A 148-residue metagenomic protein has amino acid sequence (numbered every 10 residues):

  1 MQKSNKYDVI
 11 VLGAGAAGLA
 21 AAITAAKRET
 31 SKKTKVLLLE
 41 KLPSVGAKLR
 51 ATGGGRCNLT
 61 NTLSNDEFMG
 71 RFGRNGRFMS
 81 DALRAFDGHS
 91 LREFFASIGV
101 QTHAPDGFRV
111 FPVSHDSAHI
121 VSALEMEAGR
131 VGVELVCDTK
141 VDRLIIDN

Functional and structural regions predicted by a protein language model:
K6-L38: N-terminal Rossmann-like FAD-binding beta1-loop-alpha1 element of flavoenzymes
G18, V45, R143: Glycine-rich nucleotide phosphate-binding loop and flanking beta-alpha elements of Rossmann-like dinucleotide-binding
A21-A22, K48, I146: Short glycine-/acidic-enriched loop or helix-start segments at secondary-structure transitions that form or flank
R28-S31, R130, D147: Alpha-helix C-cap/termination motif
T30, N65-E67, L144: Generic secondary-structure boundary signal with a strong preference for alpha-helix termini
K41-E134, T139: Conserved N-terminal/central alpha/beta ligand/cofactor-binding core
C137-N148: A conserved short coil-to-beta-strand element within the FAD-binding core of flavoproteins
